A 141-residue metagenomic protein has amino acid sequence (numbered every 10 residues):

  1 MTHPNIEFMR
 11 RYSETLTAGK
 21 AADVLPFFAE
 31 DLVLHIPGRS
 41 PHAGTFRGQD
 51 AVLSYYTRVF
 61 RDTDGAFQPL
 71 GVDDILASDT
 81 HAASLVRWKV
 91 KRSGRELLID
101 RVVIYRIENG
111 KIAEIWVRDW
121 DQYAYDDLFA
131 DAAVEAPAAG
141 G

Functional and structural regions predicted by a protein language model:
M1-E30, A132-G141: Short, low-complexity N-terminal intrinsically disordered segments enriched in polar/charged residues
M9-Y12, D23-L25, L32, G48 (+4 more regions): Hydrophobic pocket/interface hotspot
L25, A29-T80: A solvent-exposed, acidic/Ser-Thr-rich amphipathic alpha-helical stretch
T45-F46, G94-E96, Y123-A130: A short, polar/proline- and glycine-enriched secondary-structure boundary/capping micro-motif
D64, V90-L98: Short, cysteine-centered beta-strand-loop-beta hairpins and adjacent loop/turn segments enriched in charged/polar
Q68-L70, L97-V103: Short, surface-exposed coil-to-beta transition loops
D79-W88: A short hydrophobic beta-strand element
E114-G141: Low-complexity, intrinsically disordered terminal/linker segments enriched in charged and Gly/Pro repeats
